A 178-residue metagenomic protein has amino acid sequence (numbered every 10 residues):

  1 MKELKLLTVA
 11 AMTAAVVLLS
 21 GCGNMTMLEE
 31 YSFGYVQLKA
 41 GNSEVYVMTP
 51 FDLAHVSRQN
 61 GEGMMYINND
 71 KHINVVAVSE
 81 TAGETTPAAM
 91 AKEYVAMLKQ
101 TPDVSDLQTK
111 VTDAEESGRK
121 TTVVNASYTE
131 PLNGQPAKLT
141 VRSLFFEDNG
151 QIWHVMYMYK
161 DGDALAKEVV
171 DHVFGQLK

Functional and structural regions predicted by a protein language model:
K2-M65, A137, N149, Y157-K178: N-terminal targeting sequences that direct proteins away from the cytosol to non-cytosolic compartments
K39-A40, N68-N69, Y128-N133: Short acidic, glycine-rich loop/turn motifs
F51-D52, N69-H72, F146-I152: Short, solvent-exposed coil/turn segments at beta-strand boundaries
G63, I73, K120, I152-W153: Hydrophobic residues embedded in beta-strands of well-ordered beta-sheets
M65-K92: A short acidic-to-branched-hydrophobic micro-motif
A77-E84, L132, M156-D163: Second-shell loop/turn segments in exported
A89-P102: Short, solvent-exposed helix-to-loop capping segments enriched in aromatics
K99-L144, D148: Signature of long, low-cysteine stretches enriched in small and polar/charged residues
